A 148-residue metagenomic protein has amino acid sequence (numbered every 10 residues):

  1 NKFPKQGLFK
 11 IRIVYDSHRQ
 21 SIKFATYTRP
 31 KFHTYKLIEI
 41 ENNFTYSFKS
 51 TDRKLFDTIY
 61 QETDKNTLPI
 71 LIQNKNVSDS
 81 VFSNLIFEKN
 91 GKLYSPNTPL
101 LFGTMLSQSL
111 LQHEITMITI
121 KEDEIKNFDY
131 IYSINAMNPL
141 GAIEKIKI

Functional and structural regions predicted by a protein language model:
N1-K10, V14-I148: Helix-start/capping segments and mature chain N-termini
